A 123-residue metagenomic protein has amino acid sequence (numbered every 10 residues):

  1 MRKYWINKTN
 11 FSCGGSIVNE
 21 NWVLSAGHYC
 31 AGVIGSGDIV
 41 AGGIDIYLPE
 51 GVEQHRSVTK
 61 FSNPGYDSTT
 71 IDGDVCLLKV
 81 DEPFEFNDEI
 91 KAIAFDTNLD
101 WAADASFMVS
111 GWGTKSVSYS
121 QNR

Functional and structural regions predicted by a protein language model:
M1-R123: Extracellular "complement/coagulation-type" protease architecture
